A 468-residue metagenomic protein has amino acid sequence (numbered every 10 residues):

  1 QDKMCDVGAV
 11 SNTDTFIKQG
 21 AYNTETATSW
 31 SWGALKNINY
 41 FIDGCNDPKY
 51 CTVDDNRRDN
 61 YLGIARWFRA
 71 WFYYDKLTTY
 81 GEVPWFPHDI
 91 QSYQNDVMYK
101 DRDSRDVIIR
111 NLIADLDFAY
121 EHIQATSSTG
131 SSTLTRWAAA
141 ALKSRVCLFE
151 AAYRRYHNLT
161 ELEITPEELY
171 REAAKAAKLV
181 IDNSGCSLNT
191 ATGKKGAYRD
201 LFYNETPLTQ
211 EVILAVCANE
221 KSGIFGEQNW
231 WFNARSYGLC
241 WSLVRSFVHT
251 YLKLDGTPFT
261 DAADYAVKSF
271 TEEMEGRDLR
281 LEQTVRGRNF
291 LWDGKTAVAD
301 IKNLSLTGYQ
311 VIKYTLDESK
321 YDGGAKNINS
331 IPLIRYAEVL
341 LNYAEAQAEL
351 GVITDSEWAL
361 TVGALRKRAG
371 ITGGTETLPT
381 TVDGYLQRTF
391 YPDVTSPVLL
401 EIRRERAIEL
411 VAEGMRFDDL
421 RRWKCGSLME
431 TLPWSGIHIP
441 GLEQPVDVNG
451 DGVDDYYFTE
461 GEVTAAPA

Functional and structural regions predicted by a protein language model:
Q1-V10, L62, V83, P87 (+6 more regions): An aromatic- and glycine-enriched ligand-binding surface/loop that stacks and positions planar moieties
M4-Y80, N95-R110, A114-S131, F270 (+6 more regions): Conserved, well-structured interaction surfaces
Q94, G193-K221, S305-I312, E318-S319 (+2 more regions): Carbohydrate-binding/catalytic loop surfaces
I108, G374-D393, G441-P467: Surface-exposed intrinsically disordered loops and tails
A337-Y343, I353-G384: Active/binding-pocket-proximal capping segment
R406-R422: Bilobed periplasmic-binding protein-like "clamshell/Venus-flytrap" ligand-binding domains
